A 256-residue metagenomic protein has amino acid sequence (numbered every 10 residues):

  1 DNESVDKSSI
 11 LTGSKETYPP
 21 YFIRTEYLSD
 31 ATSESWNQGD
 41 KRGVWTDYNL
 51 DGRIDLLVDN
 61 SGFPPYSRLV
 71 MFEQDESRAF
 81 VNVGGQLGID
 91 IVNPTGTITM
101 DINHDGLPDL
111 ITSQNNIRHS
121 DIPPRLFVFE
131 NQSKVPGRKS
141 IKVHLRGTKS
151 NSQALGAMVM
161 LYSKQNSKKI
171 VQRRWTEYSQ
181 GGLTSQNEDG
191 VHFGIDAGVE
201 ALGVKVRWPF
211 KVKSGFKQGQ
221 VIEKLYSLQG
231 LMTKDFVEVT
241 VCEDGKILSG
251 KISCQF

Functional and structural regions predicted by a protein language model:
D1-T25, P65-V83, S120-R138: Beta-propeller blade repeat segments, especially FG-GAP/WD-type strand-to-loop junctions in 6- to 7-bladed propeller
N2, S61, N115-N116: Short loop/turn segments immediately following the C-termini of beta-strands
N2-E3, D47-R53, D75-E76, M100-L107 (+1 more regions): Calcium-coordinating acidic loop motifs
D6, G39, V44, S67 (+1 more regions): Beta-rich catalytic cores
I10, L50-D59, D105-S113: Acidic/hydrophobic-patterned starts of short beta strands in beta-sheet-rich repeat architectures
Y18-G39, V81-V92, S150-N151, G182-T184: Short loop/turn motifs that recur once per blade in beta-propeller domains
G39-W45, N49-P64: Loop/turn-rich, solvent-exposed surfaces of beta-rich toroidal or solenoidal domains
G84-I98, N103-F256: Gly/Ser/Thr/Pro-enriched helix-cap/hinge segments flanking short amphipathic alpha-helices
